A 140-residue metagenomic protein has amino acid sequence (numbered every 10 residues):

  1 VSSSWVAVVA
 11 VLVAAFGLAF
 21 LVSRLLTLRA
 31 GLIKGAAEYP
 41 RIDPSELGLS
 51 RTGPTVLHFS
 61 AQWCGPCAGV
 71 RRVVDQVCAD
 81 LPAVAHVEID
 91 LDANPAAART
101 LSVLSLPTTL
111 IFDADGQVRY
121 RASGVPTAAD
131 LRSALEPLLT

Functional and structural regions predicted by a protein language model:
V1-R41: N-terminal targeting signals for export/organelle localization
A36, T100-L101: Chalcogenol-based redox active-site neighborhoods
S50-Q62: Short active-site neighborhood of thiol/selenol oxidoreductases, capturing the structured segment around
A61-R72, Q76: Conserved redox-active cysteine motifs that mediate thiol-disulfide chemistry, especially di-cysteine Cys-X(1-2)-Cys
P82-A96: Thiol-based oxidoreductase modules, predominantly thioredoxin-like and allied folds used for disulfide exchange
A98, T108, A122-G124: Helix-rich interaction surfaces within compact, conserved domain-sized segments that mediate assembly or partner
S102-L110: Structural micro-motif
F112-T140: Non-catalytic, surface beta->alpha helical segment in thiol-disulfide oxidoreductase systems
